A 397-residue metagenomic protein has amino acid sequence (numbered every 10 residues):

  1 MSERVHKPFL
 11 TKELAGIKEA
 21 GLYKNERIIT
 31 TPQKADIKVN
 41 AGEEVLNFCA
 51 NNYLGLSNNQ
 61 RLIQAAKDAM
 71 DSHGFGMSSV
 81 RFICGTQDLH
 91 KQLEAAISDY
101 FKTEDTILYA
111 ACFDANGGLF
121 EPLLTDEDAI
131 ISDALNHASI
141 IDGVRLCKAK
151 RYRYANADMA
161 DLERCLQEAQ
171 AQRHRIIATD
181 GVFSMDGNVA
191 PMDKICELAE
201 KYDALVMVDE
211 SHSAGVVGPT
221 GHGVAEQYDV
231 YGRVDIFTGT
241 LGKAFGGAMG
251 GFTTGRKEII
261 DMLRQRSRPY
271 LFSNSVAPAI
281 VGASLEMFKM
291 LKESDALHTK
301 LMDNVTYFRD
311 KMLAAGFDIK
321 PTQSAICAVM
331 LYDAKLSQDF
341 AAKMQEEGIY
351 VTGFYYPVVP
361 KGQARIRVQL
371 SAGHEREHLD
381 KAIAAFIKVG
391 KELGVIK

Functional and structural regions predicted by a protein language model:
T11-H73, A204: N-terminal "arm"/small-domain region of PLP-dependent enzymes with the aminotransferase-like
N52, Y152, N156-V208: Active-site phosphate-binding strand-loop segment of PLP-dependent enzymes
Q60, Q64-D68, S72, A95 (+3 more regions): PLP-dependent enzyme catalytic core of the Aspartate aminotransferase-like
V80-T86, E94-G118: Short loop-beta-helix segment that forms the pyridoxal 5′-phosphate
L119-A138: Conserved PLP-anchoring active-site segment centered on the Schiff-base-forming lysine
Y202-L205, H212, V217-Q323, L336: Active-site C-terminal subdomain of aminotransferase-like
T299-G348, V358, G362-Q363, L370-A372: Conserved PLP-binding catalytic core of the aspartate aminotransferase-like
